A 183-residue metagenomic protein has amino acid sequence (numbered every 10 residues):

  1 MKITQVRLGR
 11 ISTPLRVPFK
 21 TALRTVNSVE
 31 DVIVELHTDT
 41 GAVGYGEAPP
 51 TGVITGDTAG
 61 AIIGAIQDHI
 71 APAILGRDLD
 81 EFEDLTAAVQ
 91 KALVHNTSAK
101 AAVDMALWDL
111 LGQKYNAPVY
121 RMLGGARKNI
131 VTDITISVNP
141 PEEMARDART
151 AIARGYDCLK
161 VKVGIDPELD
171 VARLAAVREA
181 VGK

Functional and structural regions predicted by a protein language model:
M1, A101, R154: Structured loop/turn residues at beta-strand edges in well-structured enzyme cores
M1-T13, T21, A87-Q90, G112-Q113 (+1 more regions): N-terminal amphipathic alpha-helix/helix-capping segment at the start of soluble metabolic enzymes
M1-T40, Y45-T55: Structured beta-strand/loop patches that form or line metal/cofactor-binding pockets in enzymes
Q5, H37-K114: Metal- or metallocofactor-binding catalytic centers and their adjacent structured scaffolds across diverse enzyme
R16, K20, R24, D31 (+3 more regions): Short capping/connector residues at structural and topological boundaries
V26, N96-D104, P141, A145: Glycine-rich anion/phosphate-binding loops
D31-I33, A102, V131, C158: Broad gene-expression machinery/nucleic-acid interaction feature
R121-K183: Metal-dependent enolase-superfamily TIM-barrel catalytic cores that perform enediolate-based chemistry
